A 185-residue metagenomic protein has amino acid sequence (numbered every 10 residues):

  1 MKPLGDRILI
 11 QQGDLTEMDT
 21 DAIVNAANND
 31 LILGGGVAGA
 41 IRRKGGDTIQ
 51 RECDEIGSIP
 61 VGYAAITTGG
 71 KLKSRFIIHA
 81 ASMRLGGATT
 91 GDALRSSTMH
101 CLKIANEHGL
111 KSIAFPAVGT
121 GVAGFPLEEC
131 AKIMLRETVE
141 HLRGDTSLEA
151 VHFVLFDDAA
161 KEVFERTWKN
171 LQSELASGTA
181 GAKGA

Functional and structural regions predicted by a protein language model:
M1-E107: Glycine-/small-residue-enriched capping loops at alpha/beta junctions
L85-A185: Phosphate/ribose-phosphate-bearing ligand recognition and processing surfaces, centered on ADP-ribose/NAD(+/P+) systems
